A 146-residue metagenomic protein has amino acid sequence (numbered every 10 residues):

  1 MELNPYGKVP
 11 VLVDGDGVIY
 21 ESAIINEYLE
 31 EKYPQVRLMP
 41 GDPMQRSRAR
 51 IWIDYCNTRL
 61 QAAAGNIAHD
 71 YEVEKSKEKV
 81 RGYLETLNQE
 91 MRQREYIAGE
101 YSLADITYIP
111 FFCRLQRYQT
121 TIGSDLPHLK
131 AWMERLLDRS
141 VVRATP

Functional and structural regions predicted by a protein language model:
M1-N88: GST-like domain detector, emphasizing the conserved glutathione-binding G-site in the N-terminal thioredoxin-like
M44, I53-T145: GST-like fold's C-terminal all-alpha helical module
